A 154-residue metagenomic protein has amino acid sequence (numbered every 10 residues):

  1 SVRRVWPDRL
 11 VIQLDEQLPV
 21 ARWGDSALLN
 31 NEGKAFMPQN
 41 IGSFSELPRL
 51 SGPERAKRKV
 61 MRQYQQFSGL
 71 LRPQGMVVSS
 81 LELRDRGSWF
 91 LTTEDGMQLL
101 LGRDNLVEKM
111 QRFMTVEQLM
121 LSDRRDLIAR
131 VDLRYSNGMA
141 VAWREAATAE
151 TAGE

Functional and structural regions predicted by a protein language model:
S1-R3, V78-L81, V131: Short acidic amphipathic segments
R3, K57-V60, L106: Solvent-exposed, acidic/flexible segments
R4, I12-L18, G52, T93-D95 (+3 more regions): Flexible glycine-/small-residue-rich
W6, G87, L106: A generic "binding-loop/recognition-motif" signal
R9-G87, T92-E94, Q98: Extracytoplasmic segments of membrane-associated envelope/inner-membrane machinery
D104-E154: Extracytoplasmic/luminal low-complexity segments enriched in Pro/Gly and acidic/polar residues that act as flexible
